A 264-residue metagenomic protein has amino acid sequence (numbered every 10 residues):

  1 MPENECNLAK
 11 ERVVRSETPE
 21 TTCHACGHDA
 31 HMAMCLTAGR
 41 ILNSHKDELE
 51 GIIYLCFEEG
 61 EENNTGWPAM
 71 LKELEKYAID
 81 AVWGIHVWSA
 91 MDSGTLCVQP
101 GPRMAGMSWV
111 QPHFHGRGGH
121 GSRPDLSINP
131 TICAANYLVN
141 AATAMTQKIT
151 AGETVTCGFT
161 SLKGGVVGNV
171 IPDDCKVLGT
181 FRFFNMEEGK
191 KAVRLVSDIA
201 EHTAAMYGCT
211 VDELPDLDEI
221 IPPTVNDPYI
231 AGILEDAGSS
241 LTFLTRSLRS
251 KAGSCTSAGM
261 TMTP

Functional and structural regions predicted by a protein language model:
P2-C23, D29-A30, L42, D47-P172: Histidine/acidic-residue-rich, glycine-tolerant segments that coordinate divalent metal ions
A25-C26, A258: Hydrophobic transmembrane-helix microenvironments that flank and shape a buried ionizable site
M32-G39: DPxDG-like acidic metal-binding loop motif
I132-P264: Metal-dependent amide/peptide-bond hydrolase catalytic core, centered on the "pita-bread" metallohydrolase fold
